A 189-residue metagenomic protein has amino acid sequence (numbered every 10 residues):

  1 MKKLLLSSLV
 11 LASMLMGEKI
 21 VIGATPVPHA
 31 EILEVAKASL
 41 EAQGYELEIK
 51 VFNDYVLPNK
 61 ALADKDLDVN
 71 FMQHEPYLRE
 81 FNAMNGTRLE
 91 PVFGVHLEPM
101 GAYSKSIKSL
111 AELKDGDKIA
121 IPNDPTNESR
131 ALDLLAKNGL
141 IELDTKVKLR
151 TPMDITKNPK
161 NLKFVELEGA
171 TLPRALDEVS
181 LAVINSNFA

Functional and structural regions predicted by a protein language model:
M1-L4: Positively charged n-region of N-terminal signal peptides that target proteins for export
S8-G17: Hydrophobic h-region of N-terminal signal peptides that target proteins for export in Gram-negative bacteria
V21-G23, N70, A120: Short, well-ordered beta-strand segments
P26-E48: Short, polar/charged alpha-helical segment
K50-K60, V147-R174: Short helix-initiation/N-cap motifs at beta->coil->alpha
V51-Y55, K65, V69-R79, E168-G169 (+2 more regions): Beta->alpha turn/N-cap motifs
E80-V92, S106-I107, E178, V183: Ligand-binding "clamshell"
V92-I141: A conserved helix-loop-strand patch within extracytoplasmic ligand-binding domains of the periplasmic binding
